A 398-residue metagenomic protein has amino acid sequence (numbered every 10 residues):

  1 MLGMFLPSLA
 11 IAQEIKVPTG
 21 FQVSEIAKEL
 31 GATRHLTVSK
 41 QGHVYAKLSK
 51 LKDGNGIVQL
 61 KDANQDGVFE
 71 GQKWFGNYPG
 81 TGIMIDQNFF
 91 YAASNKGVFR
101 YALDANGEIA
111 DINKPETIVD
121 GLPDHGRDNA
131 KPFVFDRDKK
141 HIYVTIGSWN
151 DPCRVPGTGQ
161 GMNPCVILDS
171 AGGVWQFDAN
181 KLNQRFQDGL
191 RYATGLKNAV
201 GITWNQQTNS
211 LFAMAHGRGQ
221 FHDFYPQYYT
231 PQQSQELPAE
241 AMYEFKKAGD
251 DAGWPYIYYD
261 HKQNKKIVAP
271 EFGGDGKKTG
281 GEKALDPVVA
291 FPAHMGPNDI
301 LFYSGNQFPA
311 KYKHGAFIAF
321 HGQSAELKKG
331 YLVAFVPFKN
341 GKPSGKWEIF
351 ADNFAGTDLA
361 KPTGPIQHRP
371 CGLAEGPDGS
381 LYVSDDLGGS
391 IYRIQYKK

Functional and structural regions predicted by a protein language model:
Q13-G31, G345-I349: A short helix->beta-strand "capping" segment at the edge of beta-propeller domains
K16-V17, A130, S148-Q187, L196-N198 (+3 more regions): Beta-propeller domain segments
I26-L30, K73-Y78, I118-H125, L190-G195 (+3 more regions): Surface loop/turn motifs at the tips and blade-to-blade linkers of beta-strand repeat domains
E29-A32, D53, G71, Y78-P79 (+9 more regions): Beta-rich catalytic cores
V38-Q41, I85-Q87, F135-K139, T203-T208 (+2 more regions): Residue-level detector of Asp-centered blade-edge/turn motifs that repeat once per structural unit in beta-propeller
H43-K47, F89-A92, H141-T145, S210-M214 (+3 more regions): Conserved beta-propeller blade signature
G71, G80, K96-R137, A193: Asp-box/WD-like beta-propeller blade repeats and closely related beta-sheet repeat scaffolds
A374-K398: Blade-level signature of beta-propeller repeat domains, shared across WD40, Kelch, NHL, RCC1 and BNR/Asp-box propellers
